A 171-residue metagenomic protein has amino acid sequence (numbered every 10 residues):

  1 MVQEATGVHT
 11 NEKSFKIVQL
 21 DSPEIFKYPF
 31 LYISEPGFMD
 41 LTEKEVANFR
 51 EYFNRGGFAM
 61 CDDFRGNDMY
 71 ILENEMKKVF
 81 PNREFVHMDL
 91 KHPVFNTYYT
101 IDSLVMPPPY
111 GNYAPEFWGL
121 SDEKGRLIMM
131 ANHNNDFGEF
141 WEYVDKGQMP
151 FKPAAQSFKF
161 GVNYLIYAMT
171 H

Functional and structural regions predicted by a protein language model:
M1-F30, S34-G37, D136-F137, Y143-H171: Aromatic-Pro/Gly-enriched surface loop or interdomain linker that acts as a lid/target-recognition segment
Q3-G7, E51-N54, K77-P81, M169-T170: Sec-exported extracytoplasmic/periplasmic mature domains
T6-Q19, C61-R65, R83-K91: Surface-exposed patches in mature extracellular/periplasmic domains of secreted proteins
S14-L20, T42-N48, N112-E116: Alpha-helical scaffolding within the catalytic cores of extracellular/periplasmic polymer-degrading hydrolases
S22, L41-T42, V46, H92 (+1 more regions): Short, structured coil/loop segments at alpha-helix boundaries
P23-K27, Y52-N54, Y113, L120-G125: Extracellular/periplasmic catalytic domains that process cell-envelope and extracellular macromolecules
F30-M69: Short alpha-beta junction capping motif
G66-Y143, P153-F158, V162: An acidic, glycine-rich "communication" segment
